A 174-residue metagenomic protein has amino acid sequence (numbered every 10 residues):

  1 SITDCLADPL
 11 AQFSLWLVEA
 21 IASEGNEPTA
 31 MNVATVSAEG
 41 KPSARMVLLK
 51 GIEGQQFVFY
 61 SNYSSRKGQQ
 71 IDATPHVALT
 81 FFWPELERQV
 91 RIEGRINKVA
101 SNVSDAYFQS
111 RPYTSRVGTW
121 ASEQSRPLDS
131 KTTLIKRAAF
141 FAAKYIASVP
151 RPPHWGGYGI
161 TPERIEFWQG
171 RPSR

Functional and structural regions predicted by a protein language model:
S1-R174: Binding-site signature for planar aromatic cofactors or substrates
